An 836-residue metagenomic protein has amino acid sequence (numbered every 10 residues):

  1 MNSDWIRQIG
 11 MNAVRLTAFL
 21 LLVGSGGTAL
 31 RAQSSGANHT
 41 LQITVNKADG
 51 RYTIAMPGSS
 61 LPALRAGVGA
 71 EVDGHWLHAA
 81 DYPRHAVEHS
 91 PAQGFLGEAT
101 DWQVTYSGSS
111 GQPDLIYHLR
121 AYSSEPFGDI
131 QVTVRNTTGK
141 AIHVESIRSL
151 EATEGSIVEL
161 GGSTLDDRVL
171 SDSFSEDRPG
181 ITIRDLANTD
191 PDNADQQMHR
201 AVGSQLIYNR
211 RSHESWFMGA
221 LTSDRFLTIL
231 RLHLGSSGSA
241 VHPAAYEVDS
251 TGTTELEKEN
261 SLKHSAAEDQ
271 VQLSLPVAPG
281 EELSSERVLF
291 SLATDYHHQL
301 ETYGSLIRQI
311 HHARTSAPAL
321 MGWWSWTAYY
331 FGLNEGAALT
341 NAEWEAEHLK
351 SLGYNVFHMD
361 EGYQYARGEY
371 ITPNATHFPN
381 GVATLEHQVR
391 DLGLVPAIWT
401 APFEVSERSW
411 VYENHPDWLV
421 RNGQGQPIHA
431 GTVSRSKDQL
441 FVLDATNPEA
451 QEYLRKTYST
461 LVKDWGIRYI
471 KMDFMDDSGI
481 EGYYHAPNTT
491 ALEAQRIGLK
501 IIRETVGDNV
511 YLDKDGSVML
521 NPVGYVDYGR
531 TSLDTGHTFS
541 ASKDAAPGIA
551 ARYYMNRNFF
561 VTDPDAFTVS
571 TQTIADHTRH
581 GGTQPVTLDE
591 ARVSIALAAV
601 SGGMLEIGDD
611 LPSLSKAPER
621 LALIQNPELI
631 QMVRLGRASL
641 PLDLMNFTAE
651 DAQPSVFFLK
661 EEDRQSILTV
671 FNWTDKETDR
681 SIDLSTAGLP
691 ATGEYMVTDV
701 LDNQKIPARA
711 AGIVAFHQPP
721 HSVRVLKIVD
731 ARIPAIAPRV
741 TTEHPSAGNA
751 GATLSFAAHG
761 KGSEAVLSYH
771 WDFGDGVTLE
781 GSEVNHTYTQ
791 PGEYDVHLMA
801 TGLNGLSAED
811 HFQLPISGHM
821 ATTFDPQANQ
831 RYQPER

Functional and structural regions predicted by a protein language model:
S34-A37, S109-G111, S149, T189-A317 (+2 more regions): Beta-strand-rich recognition/accessory modules
S34-G50, I54-Y106, S110-H242: Polysaccharide-binding surfaces and accessory modules of carbohydrate-active proteins
G128, R724, G792-V796: Exposed beta-strand face motif in extracellular beta-rich ectodomains
A319-S459, W465-H485: Aromatic-lined carbohydrate-binding/catalytic grooves of carbohydrate-active enzymes
E413-E452, I497-L614: Glycan-recognition surfaces
A598-S601, E606-G608, F647-L689, H721 (+1 more regions): Carbohydrate-binding surface patches
R709-I736: C-terminal beta-strand-rich structural cap/linker in extracellular carbohydrate-active enzymes
D730-R836: Extracellular/lumenal mature domains of secreted and surface-exposed proteins
